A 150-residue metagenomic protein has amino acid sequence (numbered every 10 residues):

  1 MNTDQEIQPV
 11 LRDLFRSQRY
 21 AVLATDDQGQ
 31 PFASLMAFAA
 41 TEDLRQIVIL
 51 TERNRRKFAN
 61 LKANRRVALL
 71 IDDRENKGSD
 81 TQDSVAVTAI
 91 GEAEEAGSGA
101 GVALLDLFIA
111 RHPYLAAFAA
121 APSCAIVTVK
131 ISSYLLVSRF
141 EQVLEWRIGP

Functional and structural regions predicted by a protein language model:
M1-A21: Extreme N-terminal tail/first-helix region
N2-T3, T81-P150: Charged, gly/pro-rich active-site loop segments
F15-R16, K62, I109: Alpha-helix boundary recognition
Q18-R53, L61, A68-D73, D80-T81 (+1 more regions): Short beta-strand segments
V22-T25, K57, K77-G78, P113-A121: Short helix-to-loop capping/linker segments positioned immediately adjacent to catalytic or ligand/cofactor-binding
T51-R55, L70-N76, L105-L115: Short acidic (Asp/Glu) patches
F58-K62, R147-G149: A short, polar/proline- and glycine-enriched secondary-structure boundary/capping micro-motif
A63-R65, P113: Proline-centered flexible-loop/turn and helix-kink motifs
